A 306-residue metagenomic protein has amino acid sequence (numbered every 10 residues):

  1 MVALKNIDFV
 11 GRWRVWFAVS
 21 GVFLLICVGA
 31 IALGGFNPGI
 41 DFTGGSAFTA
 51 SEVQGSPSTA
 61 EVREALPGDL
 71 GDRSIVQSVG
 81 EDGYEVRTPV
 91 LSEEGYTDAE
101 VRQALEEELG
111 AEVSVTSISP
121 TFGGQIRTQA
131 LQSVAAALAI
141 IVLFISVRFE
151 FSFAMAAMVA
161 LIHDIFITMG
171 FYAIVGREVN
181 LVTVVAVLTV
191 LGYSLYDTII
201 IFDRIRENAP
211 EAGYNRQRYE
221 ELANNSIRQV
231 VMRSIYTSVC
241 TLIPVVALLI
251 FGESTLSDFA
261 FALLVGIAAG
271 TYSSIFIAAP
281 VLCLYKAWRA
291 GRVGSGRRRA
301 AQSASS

Functional and structural regions predicted by a protein language model:
M1-S306: A structural signal for conserved, well-ordered secondary-structure elements that form binding/interaction cores
